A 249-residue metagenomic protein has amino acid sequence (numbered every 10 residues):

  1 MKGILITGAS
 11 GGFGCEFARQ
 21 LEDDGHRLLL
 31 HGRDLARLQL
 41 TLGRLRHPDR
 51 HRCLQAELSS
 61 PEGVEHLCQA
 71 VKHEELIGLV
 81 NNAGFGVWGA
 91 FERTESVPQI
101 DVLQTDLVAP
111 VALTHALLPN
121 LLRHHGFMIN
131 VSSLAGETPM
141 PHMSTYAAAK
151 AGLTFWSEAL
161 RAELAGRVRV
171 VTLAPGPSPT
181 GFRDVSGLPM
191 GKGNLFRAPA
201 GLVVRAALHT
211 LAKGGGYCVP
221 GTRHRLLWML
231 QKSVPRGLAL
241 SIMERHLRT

Functional and structural regions predicted by a protein language model:
S10-G11: Conserved glycine-rich cofactor-binding loop
D24-L40: Conserved glycine-rich Rossmann-like NAD(P)H-binding loop of the short-chain dehydrogenase/reductase
N82-V87: Conserved NAD(P)H cofactor-binding loop of Rossmann-fold oxidoreductase domains
A90-L103: Substrate-binding pocket helix/loop in short-chain dehydrogenase/reductase
T114, A149: Active-site helix of classical SDR
S133: Residue(s) in the substrate-gating loop at a strand-loop-helix junction that position the organic substrate next
T172-L173, G191-W228: C-terminal helical subdomain
